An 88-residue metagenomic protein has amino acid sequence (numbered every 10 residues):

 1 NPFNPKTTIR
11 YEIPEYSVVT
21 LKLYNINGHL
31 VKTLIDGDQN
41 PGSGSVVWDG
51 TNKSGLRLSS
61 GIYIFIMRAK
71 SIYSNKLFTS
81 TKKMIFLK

Functional and structural regions predicted by a protein language model:
P2-N25, T33, S45-W48, A69-N75: Glycine-centered coil/turn sites that cap beta-strands in beta-rich domains
R10, S59-K88: C-terminal tail/sorting-segment detector
V31-N40: Solvent-exposed serine/threonine-rich low-complexity stretches and specific carbohydrate-binding patches
I35, D49, I85-L87: Residue-level detector of conserved, well-ordered beta-strand and adjacent loop positions that form binding/recognition
N40-G44, S59-I62: A glycine-anchored, Pro-Gly-centered beta-turn/N-cap motif
W48-S54: Short, hydrophobic beta-strand segments
